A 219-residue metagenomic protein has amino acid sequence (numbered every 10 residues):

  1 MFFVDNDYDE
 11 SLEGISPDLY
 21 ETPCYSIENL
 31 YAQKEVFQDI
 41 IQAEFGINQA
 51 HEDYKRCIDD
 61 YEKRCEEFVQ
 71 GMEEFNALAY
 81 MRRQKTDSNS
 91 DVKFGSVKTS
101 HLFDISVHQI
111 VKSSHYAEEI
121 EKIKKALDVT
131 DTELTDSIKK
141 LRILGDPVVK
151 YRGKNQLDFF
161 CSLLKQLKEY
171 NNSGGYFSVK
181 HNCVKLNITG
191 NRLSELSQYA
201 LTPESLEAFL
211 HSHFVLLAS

Functional and structural regions predicted by a protein language model:
M1-S219: Acidic, divalent-metal-binding catalytic cores of TOPRIM and closely related two-metal-ion phosphodiester/pyrophosphate
